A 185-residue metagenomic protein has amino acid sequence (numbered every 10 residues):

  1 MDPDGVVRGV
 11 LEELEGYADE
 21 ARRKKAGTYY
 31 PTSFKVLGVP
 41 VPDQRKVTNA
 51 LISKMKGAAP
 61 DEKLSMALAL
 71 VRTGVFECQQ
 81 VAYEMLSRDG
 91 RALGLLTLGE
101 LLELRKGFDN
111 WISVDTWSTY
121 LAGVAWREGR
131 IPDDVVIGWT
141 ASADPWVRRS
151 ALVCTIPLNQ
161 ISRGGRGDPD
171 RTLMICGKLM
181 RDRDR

Functional and structural regions predicted by a protein language model:
M1-R185: Alpha-helical scaffold domains
